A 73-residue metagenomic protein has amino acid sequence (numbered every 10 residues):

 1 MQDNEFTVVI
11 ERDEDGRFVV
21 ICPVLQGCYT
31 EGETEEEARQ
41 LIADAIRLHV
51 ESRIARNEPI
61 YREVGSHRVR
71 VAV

Functional and structural regions predicted by a protein language model:
M1-T7, E36, Q40-V73: Short, charged, surface-exposed hinge/linker loops at domain edges that act as mobile lids or interdomain connectors
I10-C22: Short aromatic-glycine-(Arg/Gly/Cys) micro-motifs in beta-strand/loop hairpins
R12, V24-Q26, V73: Non-catalytic surface loops within mature trypsin-like serine protease
C22, C28, H49: Functionally engaged cysteine thiol sites
Q26-E36: A short, exposed loop/beta-hairpin motif centered on an aromatic-Gly-Thr core
